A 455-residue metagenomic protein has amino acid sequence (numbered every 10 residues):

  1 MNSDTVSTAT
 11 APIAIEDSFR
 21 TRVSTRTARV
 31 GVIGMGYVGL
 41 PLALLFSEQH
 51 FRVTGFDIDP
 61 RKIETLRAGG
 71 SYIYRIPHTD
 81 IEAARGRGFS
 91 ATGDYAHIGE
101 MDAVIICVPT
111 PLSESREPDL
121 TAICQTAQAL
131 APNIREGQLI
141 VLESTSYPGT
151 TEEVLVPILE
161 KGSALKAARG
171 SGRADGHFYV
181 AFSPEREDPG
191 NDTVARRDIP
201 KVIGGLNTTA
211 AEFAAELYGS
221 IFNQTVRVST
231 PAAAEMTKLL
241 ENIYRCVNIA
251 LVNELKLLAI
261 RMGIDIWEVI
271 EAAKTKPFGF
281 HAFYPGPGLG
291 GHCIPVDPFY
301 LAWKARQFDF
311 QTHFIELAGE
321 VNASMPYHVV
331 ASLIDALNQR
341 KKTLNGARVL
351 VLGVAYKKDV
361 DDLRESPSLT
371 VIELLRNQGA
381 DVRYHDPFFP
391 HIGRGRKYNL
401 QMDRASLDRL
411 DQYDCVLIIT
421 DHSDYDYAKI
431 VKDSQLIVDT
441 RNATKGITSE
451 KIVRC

Functional and structural regions predicted by a protein language model:
N2-C455: Structural/interface elements that position substrates and couple domains in central-metabolism enzymes
